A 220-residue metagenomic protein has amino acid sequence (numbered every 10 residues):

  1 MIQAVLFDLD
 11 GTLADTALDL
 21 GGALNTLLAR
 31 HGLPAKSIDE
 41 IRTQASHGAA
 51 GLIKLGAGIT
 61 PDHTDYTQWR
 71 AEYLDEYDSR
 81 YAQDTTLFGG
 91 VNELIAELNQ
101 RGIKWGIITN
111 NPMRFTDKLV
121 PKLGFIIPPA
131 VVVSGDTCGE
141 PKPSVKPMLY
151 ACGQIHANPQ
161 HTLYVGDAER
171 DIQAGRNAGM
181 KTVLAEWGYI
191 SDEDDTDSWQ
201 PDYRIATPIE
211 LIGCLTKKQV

Functional and structural regions predicted by a protein language model:
M1-Q3, D39, P112-M113, D117-V220: Asp-based, Mg2+/Mn2+-dependent phosphohydrolase catalytic module
I2-E93, Q100-R101, P112-R114, F125-I126: N-terminal helical cap/lid subdomain that shapes the substrate entry/recognition surface in HAD-like hydrolases
L6-D8, I108, V165: Generic enzyme active-site microenvironment
D15, I107-T109, L184: Hydrophobic residues in well-ordered beta-strands that form the structural core
L27, Y73-Q83, G106, C138 (+2 more regions): Hydrophobic, well-ordered secondary-structure segments that either form specific early membrane-associated helices used
P34, K104, K181: Residue-level detector of anion-binding/catalytic polar loops
N92-N99, I172-R176: Surface-exposed amphipathic alpha-helices with a cationic face
E97-K104, H156-P159: Short, surface-exposed connector motifs at secondary-structure boundaries
